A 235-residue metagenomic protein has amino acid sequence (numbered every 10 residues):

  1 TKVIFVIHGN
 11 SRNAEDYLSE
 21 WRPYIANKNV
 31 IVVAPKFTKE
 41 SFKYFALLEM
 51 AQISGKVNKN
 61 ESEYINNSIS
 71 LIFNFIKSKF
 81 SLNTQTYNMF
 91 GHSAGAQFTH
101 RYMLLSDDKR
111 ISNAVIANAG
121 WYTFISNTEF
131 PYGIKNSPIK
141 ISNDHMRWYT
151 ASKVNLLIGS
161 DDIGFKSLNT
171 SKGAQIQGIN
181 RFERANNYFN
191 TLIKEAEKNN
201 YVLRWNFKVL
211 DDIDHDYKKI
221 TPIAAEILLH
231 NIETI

Functional and structural regions predicted by a protein language model:
T1-V3, T150-A151: Proline/glycine-enriched tight loop/beta-turn segments at coil->beta junctions that connect or precede beta-strands
K2-T86: Serine-hydrolase catalytic machinery in alpha/beta-hydrolase-like enzymes
F5-I7, A117, I158, L210: Alpha/beta-hydrolase
H8, G91-S93: Conserved alpha/beta-hydrolase "nucleophile elbow" surrounding the catalytic nucleophile
N88-G91, A117: Short beta-strand immediately N-terminal to the catalytic nucleophile in serine-hydrolase-like folds
A96-D107, A114, A224: Short glycine-enriched nucleophile-adjacent loop and the immediately C-terminal alpha-helix near the catalytic center
S112-E197: The feature captures the conserved acid-bearing segment of alpha/beta-hydrolase catalytic domains
N169, N186-I235: C-terminal catalytic histidine-bearing segment of alpha/beta-hydrolase fold enzymes
